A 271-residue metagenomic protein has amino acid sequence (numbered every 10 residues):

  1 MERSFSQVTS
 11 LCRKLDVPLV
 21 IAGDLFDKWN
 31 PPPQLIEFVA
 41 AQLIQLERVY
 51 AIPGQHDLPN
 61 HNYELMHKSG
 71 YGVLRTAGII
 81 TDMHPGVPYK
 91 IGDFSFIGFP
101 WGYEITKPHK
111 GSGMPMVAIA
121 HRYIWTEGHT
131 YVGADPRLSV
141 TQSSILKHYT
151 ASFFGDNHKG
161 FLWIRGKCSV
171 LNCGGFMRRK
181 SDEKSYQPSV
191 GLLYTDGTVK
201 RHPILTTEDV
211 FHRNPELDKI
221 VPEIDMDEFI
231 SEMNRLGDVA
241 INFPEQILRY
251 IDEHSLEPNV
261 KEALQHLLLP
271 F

Functional and structural regions predicted by a protein language model:
M1-P88: Core catalytic region of metal-dependent phosphoesterases/phosphodiesterases, especially metallo-beta-lactamase-like
M1-V8, K180, K184-Y186, I220-M233: Cap/insert and terminal regions of metallo-dependent hydrolase folds
S6-Q7, K14, I97, Y103-K107 (+5 more regions): A structural signal for the main folded, soluble domain(s) of proteins
L19-D24, R48-H56, T81-P85, V117-H121 (+2 more regions): Active-site neighborhood of phospho(di)ester-bond hydrolases with catalytic His/Asp-centered motifs
P32-P33, F99-I105, H158, G175-R178: Short beta->alpha connector loops
V39, P53-S143: Conserved catalytic scaffold of divalent metal-dependent phosphoesterases
V132-H202: Conserved beta-sheet core of the metallophosphoesterase superfamily
T198-K200, T207-F271: Non-catalytic terminal accessory segments
